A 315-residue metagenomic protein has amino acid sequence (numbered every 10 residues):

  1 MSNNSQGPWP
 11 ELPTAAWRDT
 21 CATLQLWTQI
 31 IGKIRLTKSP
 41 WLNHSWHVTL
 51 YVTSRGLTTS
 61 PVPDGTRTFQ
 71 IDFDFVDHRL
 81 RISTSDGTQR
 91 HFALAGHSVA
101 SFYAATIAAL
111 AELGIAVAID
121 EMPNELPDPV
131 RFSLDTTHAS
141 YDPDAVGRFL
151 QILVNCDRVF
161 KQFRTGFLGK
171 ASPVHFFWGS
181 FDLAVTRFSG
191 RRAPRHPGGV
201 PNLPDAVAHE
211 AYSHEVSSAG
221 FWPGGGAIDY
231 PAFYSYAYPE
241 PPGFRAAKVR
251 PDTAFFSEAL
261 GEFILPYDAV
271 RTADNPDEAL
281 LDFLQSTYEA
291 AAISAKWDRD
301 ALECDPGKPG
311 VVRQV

Functional and structural regions predicted by a protein language model:
M1-S2, A22, F255-V315: TerminUS-proximal long segments
S2-T68, A295: N-terminal ordered "arm"
L12-A15, D19, R90-S98, T137-Q151 (+3 more regions): Conserved aromatic-histidine-acidic binding/catalytic patches
V52-D128: Long, hydrophobic/aromatic-enriched structural stretches that serve as scaffold segments
P61-P63, R245-R250, N275-A279: Short conserved micro-motifs at the rims of enzyme active sites and ligand-binding pockets
H78-H91, N124-D144, P231-F233, A259-D268: Glycine-rich, often proline-containing surface loops adjacent to acidic residues and nearby aromatics that form
L134-W222: Aromatic/basic-lined ligand-recognition segments that form π-stacking hydrophobic pockets flanked by Lys/Arg to engage
H209, S213-I264: Low-complexity, glycine/alanine/valine/leucine- and proline-rich hydrophobic stretches
